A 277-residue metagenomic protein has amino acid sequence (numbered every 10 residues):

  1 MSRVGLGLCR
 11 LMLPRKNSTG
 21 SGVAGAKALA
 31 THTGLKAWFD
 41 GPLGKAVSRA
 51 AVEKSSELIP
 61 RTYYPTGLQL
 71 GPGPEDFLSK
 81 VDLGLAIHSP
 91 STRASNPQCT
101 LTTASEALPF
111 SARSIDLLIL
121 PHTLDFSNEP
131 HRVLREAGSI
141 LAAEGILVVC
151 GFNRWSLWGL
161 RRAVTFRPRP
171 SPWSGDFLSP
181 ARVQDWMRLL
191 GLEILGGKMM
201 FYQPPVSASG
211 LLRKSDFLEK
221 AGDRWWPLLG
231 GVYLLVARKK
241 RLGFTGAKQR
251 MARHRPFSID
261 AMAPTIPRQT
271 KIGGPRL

Functional and structural regions predicted by a protein language model:
S2-P60: Class I SAM-dependent methyltransferase Rossmann-like catalytic core, especially the SAM/SAH-binding loop
E57-L108: Class I SAM-dependent methyltransferase SAM/SAH-binding core
E106-L118: A short acidic, Gly/Pro-enriched loop at the edge of an enzyme's catalytic core that lines a small-molecule cofactor
H131-I146: A short glycine-rich, Lys/Arg-flanked "PGG" loop and its adjoining helix->strand segment in the class I
I146-S174: Conserved class I S-adenosyl-L-methionine
V164, S174-G197: Short alpha-helix
I194-E219, L228-L229: Conserved catalytic loop of SAM-dependent methyltransferase domains
F217-L277: C-terminal lobe and adjacent flexible extensions of AdoMet/dcAdoMet transferase-like proteins
